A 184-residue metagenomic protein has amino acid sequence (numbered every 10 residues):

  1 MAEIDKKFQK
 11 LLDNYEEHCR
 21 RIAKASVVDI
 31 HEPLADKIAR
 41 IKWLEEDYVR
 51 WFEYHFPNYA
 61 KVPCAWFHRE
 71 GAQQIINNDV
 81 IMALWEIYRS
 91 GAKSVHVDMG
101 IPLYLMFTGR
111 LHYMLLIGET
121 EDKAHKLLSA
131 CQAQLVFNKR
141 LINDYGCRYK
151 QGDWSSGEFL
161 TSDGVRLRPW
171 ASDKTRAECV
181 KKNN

Functional and structural regions predicted by a protein language model:
M1-I81: N-terminal accessory segments
R69-I76, V95-F107: Contiguous, well-ordered alpha-helical segments that form the cores/surfaces of helical PPI scaffolds
V80-I101: Walker A/P-loop
W85-R89, Y113-E119: Hydrophobic/aromatic-rich structural module bridging two neighboring secondary-structure elements via a short loop
Y104-Y113, V136-N138: Post-Walker A helix-loop "phosphate-sensing" segment adjacent to the P-loop in P-loop NTPases
R110-H112, V165, N184: Short glycine-/polar-rich loops that comprise or flank the Walker A/P-loop and associated switch/sensor motifs
I117-D173: Conserved nucleotide-state-sensing and coupling region of NTP-binding domains
T161, R176-N184: Short basic/glycine-enriched coil/helix segment immediately N-terminal to the Walker B
